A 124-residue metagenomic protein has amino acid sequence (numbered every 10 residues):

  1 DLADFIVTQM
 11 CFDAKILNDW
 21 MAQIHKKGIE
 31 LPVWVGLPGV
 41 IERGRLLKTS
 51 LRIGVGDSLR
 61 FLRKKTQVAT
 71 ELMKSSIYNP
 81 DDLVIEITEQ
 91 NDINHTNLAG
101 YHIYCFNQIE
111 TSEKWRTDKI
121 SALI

Functional and structural regions predicted by a protein language model:
D1, K15-A22, P32-V35: Internal, well-ordered alpha-helical scaffold/interface segments that support domain packing or protein-protein contacts
D1-A3, E86-A99: A structural motif corresponding to the C-terminal end of an alpha-helix and its immediate exit/capping segment
D1-V7, C11: Conserved thiamine diphosphate
I6-T8, V33-L37, A99-I103: Hydrophobic faces of well-ordered beta-strands that scaffold small-molecule active sites in alpha/beta enzyme cores
M10-H25, Q108-W115: Active-site-adjacent beta->alpha loops and helix N-cap segments on the catalytic face of soluble alpha/beta enzymes
K26-D92, N107-Q108, K119-I124: Active-site pocket-lining/capping segments in soluble small-molecule metabolic enzymes
N94-R116: Charge-patterned, long linear interaction tracts outside catalytic cores
